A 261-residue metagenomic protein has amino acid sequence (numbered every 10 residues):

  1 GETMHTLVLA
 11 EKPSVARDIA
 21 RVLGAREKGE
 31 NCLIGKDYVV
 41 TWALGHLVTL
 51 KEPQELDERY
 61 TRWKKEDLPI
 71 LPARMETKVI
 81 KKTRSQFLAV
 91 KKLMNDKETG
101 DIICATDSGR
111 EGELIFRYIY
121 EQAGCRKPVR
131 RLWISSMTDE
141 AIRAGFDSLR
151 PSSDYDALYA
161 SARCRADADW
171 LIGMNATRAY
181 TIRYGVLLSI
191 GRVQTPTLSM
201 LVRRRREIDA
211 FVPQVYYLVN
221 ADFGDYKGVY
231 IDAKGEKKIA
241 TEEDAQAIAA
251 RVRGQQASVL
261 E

Functional and structural regions predicted by a protein language model:
E2-R163, W170, E236, Q246 (+1 more regions): Intrinsically disordered, low-complexity regulatory segments
E30-Y60, T195-A247: Structured, non-catalytic alpha/beta "coupling" segments that mediate domain-domain communication and provide generic
M75-K78, L88-A89, K97, M137-D225: C-terminal or mid-to-C-terminal helical accessory/interaction module adjacent to the motor/catalytic core
T241-E261: Metal- or metallocofactor-binding catalytic centers and their adjacent structured scaffolds across diverse enzyme
